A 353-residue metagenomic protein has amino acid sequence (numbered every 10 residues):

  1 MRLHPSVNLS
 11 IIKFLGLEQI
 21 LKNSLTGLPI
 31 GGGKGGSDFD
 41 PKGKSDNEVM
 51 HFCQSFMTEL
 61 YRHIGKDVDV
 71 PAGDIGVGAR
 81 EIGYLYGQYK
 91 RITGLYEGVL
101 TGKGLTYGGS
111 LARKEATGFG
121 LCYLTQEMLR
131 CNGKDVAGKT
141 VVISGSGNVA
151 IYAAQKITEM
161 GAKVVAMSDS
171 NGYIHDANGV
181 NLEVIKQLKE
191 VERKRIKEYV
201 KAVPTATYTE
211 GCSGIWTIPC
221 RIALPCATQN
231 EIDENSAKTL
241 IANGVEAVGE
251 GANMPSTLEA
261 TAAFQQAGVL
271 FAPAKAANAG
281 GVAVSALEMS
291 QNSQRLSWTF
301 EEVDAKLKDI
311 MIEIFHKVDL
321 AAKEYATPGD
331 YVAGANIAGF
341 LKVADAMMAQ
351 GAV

Functional and structural regions predicted by a protein language model:
M1-L111, K342-A352: N-terminal ligand-binding/catalytic initiation module
V7-I11, K44-S55, G76-R80, Y84 (+18 more regions): Conserved active-site and cofactor/substrate-binding residues in soluble primary-metabolism enzymes
G27, I64-G73, Y96-G98, N132-T140 (+1 more regions): Flexible, glycine/charged-enriched surface loops at secondary-structure junctions
V68-A72, L95-L100, I143, A166-D169 (+5 more regions): General beta-strand structural signal in soluble alpha/beta enzymes
T101-G104, G109-P219: Glycine-rich phosphate/diphosphate-binding loop of Rossmann-like nucleotide-binding domains
M128, I241-V353: Adenosine-phosphate binding glycine-rich loop
G172-F271, A276: Rossmann-like adenosine-cofactor binding region
